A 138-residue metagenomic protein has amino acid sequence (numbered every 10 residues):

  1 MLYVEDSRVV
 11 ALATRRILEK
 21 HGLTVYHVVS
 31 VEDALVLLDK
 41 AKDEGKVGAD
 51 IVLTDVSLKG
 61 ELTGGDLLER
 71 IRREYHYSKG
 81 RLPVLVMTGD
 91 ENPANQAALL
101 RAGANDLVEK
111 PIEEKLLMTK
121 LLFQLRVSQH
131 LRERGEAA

Functional and structural regions predicted by a protein language model:
E5: Conserved acidic carboxylate
R8-D33: Two-component/phosphorelay signaling modules centered on CheY-like receiver
H27-I51, K59: Acidic, metal-coordinating helix/loop segments flanking the phosphotransfer/catalytic sites of two-component signaling
L62-K79: Short amphipathic alpha-helix used as the core "switch/output" element in two-component signaling
D66, G80, D90-D106: Alpha4 helix (beta4-alpha4-beta5 surface) of REC/receiver domains from two-component response regulators
L85-M87: Hydrophobic/aromatic residues positioned on beta-strands within the core alpha/beta folds
I112-L121: C-terminal output helix
L122-A138: The C-terminal output helix
